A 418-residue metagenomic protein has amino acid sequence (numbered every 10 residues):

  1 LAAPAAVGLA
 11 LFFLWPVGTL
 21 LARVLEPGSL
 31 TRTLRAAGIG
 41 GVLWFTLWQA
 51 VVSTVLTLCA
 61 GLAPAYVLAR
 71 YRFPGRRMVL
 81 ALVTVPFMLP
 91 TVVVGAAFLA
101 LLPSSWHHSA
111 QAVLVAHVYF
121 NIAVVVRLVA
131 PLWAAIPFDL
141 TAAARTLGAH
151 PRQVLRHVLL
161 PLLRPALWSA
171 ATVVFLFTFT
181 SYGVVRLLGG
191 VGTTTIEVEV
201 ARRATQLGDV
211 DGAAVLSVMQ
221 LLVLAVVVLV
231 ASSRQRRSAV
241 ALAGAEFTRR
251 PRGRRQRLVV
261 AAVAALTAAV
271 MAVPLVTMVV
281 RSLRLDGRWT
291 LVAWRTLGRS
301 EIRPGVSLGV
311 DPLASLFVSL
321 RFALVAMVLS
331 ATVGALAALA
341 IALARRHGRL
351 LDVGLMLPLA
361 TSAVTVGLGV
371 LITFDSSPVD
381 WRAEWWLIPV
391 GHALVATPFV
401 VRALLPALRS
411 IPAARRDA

Functional and structural regions predicted by a protein language model:
L1-P27, A37-A134, L162-G183, L187-G189 (+3 more regions): Membrane-water interface segments at the C-terminal ends of transmembrane alpha-helices in multi-pass inner-membrane
R32, L80, P103, F138-T146 (+8 more regions): Short amphipathic alpha-helical coupling elements at transmembrane boundaries
P74, A149-H150, A414: Short coil/turn motifs that cap or connect alpha-helices
A123, T141-A142, L147-G148, S181 (+2 more regions): Active-site-proximal glycine-rich helix-loop-beta segment
L147-P151, P161: Glycine/proline-centered hinge or cleavage motifs at structural transition points of membrane proteins
H150, A239-P251, G287-I302: Juxtamembrane inter-helical linkers in multi-pass membrane proteins
G183-G208, D286-W289: Glycine-rich helix-loop "coupling/hinge" segments at transmembrane-helix boundaries in multipass transporters
V230-A262: Alpha-helical transmembrane segments of integral membrane proteins
